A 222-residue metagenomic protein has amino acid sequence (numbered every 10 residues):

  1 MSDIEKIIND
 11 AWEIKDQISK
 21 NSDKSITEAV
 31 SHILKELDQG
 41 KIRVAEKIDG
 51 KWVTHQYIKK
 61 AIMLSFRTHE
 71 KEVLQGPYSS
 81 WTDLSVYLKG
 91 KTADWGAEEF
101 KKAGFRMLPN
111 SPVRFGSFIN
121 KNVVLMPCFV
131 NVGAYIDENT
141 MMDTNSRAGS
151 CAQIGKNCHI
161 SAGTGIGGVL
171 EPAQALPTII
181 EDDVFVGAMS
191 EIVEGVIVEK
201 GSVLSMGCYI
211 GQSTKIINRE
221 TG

Functional and structural regions predicted by a protein language model:
M1-F105: Terminal amphipathic alpha-helical/low-complexity segments used for targeting or macromolecular assembly
K101, F105-G222: Structural signal for interior beta-strand "rungs" in well-ordered beta-sheet cores of soluble enzyme domains
